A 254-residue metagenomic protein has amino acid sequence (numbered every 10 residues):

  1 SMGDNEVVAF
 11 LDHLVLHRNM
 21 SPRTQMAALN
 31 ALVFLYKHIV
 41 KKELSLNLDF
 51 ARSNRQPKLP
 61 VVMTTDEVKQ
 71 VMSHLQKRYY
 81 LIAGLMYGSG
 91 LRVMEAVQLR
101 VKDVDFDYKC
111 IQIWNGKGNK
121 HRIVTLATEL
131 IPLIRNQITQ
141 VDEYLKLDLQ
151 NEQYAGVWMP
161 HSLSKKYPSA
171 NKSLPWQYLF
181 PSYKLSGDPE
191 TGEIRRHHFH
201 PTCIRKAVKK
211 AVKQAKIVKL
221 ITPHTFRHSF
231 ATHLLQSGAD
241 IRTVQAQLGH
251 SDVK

Functional and structural regions predicted by a protein language model:
S1-K254: Conserved catalytic core of the tyrosine transesterase superfamily
